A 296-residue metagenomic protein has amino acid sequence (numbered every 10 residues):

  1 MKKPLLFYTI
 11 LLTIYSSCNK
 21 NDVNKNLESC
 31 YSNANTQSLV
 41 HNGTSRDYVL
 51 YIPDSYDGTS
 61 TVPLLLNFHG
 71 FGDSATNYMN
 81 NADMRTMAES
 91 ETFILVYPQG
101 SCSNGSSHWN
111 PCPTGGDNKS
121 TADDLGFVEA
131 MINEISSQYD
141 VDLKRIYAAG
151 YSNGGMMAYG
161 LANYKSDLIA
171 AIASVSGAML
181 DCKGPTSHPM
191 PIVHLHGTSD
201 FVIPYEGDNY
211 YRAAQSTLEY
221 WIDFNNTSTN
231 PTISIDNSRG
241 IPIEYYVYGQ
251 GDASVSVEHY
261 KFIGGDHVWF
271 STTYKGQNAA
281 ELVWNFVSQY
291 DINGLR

Functional and structural regions predicted by a protein language model:
M1-L27: Bacterial Sec-dependent N-terminal signal peptides
C18-L64, T76-M79, S90, S120 (+8 more regions): A domain-start/cap signature at the N-terminus of enzymes
L39-S55, T59-Y147, M157-G160, Y164 (+2 more regions): Serine-hydrolase catalytic machinery in alpha/beta-hydrolase-like enzymes
L66-F68, V175, F262: Alpha/beta-hydrolase
S187-I192, A253-V257: Short, proline-enriched alpha-helix->beta-strand connector loops that line the catalytic pocket of alpha/beta-hydrolase
H194-H196: Short beta-strand/loop motif that positions the catalytic acidic residue of the alpha/beta-hydrolase fold
D200-I203, H267-W269: Acidic catalytic loop of the alpha/beta-hydrolase fold
V202-A213: Conserved alpha/beta-hydrolase "acid-adjacent" motif
